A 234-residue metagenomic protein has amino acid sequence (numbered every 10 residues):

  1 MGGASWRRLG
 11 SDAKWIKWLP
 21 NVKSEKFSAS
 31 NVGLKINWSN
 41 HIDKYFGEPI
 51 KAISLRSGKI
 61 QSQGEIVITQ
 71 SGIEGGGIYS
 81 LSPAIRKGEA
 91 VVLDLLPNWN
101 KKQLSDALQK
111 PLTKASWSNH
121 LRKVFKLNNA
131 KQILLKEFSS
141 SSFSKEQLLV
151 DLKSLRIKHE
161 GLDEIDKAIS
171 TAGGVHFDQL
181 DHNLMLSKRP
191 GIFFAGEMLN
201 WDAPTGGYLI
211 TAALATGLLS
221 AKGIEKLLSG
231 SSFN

Functional and structural regions predicted by a protein language model:
M1-S11, W18-L19, E65-E74, I192-F194 (+1 more regions): Short hydrophobic core segments
S5-W18, L186, N200-S231: A conserved FAD-binding loop/helix module that cradles the flavin
W6-R7, G33-L34, T69, I73-G76 (+2 more regions): Glycine-rich phosphate/pyrophosphate-binding beta-alpha loops
G10, K14, I73-G76, I85 (+7 more regions): Conserved active-site and cofactor/substrate-binding residues in soluble primary-metabolism enzymes
P20-K23, R86, K153-K158, K226-S229: Generic secondary-structure signature for well-ordered alpha-helical cores
V22-F143, G230: An anion/pyrophosphate-binding glycine-rich loop and adjacent beta-alpha core in soluble alpha-beta enzymes
K131-D202: A glycine-rich dinucleotide-binding beta-alpha-beta segment and adjacent secondary-structure elements that constitute
